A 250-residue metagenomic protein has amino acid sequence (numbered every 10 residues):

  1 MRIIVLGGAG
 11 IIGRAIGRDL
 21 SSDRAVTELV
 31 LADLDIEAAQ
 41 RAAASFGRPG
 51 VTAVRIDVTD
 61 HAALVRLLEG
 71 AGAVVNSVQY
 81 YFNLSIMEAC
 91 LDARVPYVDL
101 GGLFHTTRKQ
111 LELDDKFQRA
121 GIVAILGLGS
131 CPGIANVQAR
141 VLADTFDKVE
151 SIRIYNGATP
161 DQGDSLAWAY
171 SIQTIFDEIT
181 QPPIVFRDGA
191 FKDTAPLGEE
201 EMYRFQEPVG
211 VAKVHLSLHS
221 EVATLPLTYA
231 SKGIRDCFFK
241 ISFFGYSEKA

Functional and structural regions predicted by a protein language model:
I3-S21: N-terminal Rossmann NAD(P)H-binding glycine-rich loop of SDR-like oxidoreductase domains
L31, A53-R55: Conserved residues in the N-terminal Rossmann fold of short-chain dehydrogenase/reductase
L34-A38: Helix N-cap at the beta1-alpha1 junction of Rossmann-like dinucleotide-binding domains, i.e., the first residues
A42-V51: Short, conserved SAM-binding/catalytic segment of Class I S-adenosyl-L-methionine-dependent methyltransferases
R55-A73, F82: Conserved Rossmann-fold cofactor-binding substructure of NAD(P)-dependent oxidoreductases
A73-A89, H105: Beta-loop-alpha module in the N-terminal Rossmann-like domain of NAD(P)-dependent dehydrogenases, especially those
G101-A124: Rossmann-fold NAD(P)-binding glycine/threonine-rich loop
T145-A250: C-terminal catalytic/substrate-binding lobe primarily of soluble NAD(P)-dependent oxidoreductases
